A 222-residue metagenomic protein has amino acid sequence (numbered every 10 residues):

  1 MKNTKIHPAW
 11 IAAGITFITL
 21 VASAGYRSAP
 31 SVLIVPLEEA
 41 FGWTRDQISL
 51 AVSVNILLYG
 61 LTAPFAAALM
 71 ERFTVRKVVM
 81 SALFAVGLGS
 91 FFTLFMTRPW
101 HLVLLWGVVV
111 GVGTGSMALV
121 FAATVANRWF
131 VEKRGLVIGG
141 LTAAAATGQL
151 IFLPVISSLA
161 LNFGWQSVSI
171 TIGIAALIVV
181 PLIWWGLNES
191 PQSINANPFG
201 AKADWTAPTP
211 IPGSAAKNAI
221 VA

Functional and structural regions predicted by a protein language model:
M1-I18, A24, P210-A222: Cytosolic juxtamembrane N-terminal segment immediately preceding the first transmembrane helix of multi-pass
I11-I48, T62-A66, L153: Extracytoplasmic
N55-G60, A146-T147: Short hydrophobic/small-residue motifs within alpha-helical transmembrane segments of multi-pass transporter-like
L61-W100: Conserved MFS/SLC helix-loop-helix module at the cytosolic interface between two early adjacent transmembrane helices
W106-A144: Cytoplasmic helix-loop-helix junction between adjacent transmembrane helices in 12-TM secondary transporters
E132, L141-I194: Helix-loop-helix hairpin linking two adjacent transmembrane segments in secondary transporters
N188-A216: Flexible cytoplasmic inter-helical loops of multi-pass small-molecule transporters
